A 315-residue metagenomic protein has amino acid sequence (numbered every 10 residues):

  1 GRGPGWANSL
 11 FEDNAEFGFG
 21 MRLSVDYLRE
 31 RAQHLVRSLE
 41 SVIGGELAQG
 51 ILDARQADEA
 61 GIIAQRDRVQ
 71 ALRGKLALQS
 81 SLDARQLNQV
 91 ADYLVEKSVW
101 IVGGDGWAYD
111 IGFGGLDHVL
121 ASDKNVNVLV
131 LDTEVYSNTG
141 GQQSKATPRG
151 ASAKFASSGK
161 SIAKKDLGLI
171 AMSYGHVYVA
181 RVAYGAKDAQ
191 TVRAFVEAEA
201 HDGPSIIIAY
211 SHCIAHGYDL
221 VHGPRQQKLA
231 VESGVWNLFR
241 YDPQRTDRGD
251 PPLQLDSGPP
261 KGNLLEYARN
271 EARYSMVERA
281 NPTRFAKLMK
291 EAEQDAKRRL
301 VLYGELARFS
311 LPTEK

Functional and structural regions predicted by a protein language model:
G1, Q79-Q142, V179, G185-D202: Thiamine diphosphate
G1-S24, D110-A163: Catalytic or ion-translocation cores adjacent to nucleophile or general acid/base/metal-coordination motifs in diverse
G1-S9, T191-E291, G304-E305: Glycine/aspartate-rich loop-and-adjacent alpha/beta segment that forms the canonical ThDP
N8-A15, F19-L23, L28-E46, Y93-V95 (+3 more regions): Conserved thiamine diphosphate
E12-L82, Q86: N-terminal leader/propeptide and maturation segments of large enzyme subunits in energy/redox metabolism and hydrolases
L39, E46-R68, P260-T313: C-terminal extensions of enzymes
R68-K75, R85-N88, L167-H176, V182: An acidic, phosphate/nucleotide-engaging active-site surface
